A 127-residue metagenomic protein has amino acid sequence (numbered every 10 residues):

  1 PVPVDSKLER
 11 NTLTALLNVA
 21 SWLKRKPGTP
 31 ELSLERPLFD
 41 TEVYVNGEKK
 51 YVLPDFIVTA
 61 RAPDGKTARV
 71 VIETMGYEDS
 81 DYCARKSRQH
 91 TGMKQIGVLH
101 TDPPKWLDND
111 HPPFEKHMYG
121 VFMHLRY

Functional and structural regions predicted by a protein language model:
P1-R36: The feature marks a conserved, polyanion-engaging helical scaffold used by nucleic-acid processing enzymes and innate
S6, G76-D79, L99: Alpha-helix initiation/capping motif
K7-V19, Y82-T91, H117-M118: Well-ordered, non-membrane alpha-helical segments in soluble/globular domains
K26-K66: Active-site metal-binding core of divalent-cation-utilizing nuclease and nuclease-like domains
L38, M75, P104: Residues at the C-termini of beta-strands that transition into short coil/loop
V45-G47, S80-D81, D110-P112: Acidic-and-aromatic substrate-binding clefts and catalytic sites of carbohydrate-active enzymes
L53-M93: Short beta-strand-loop-alpha-helix junction that forms the active-site gateway of nucleic-acid-processing nucleases
Q95-Y127: Basic, glycine-rich
